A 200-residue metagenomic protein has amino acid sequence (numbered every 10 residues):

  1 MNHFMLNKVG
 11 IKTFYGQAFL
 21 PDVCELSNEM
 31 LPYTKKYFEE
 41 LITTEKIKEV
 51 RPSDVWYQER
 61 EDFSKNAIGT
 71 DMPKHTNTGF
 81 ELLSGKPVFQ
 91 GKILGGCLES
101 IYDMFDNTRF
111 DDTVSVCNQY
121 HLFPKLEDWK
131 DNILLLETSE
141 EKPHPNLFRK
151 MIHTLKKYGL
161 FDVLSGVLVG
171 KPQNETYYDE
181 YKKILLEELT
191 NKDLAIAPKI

Functional and structural regions predicted by a protein language model:
N2-I11, Y178: Glycine-rich, charge-decorated loop segments at or immediately adjacent to ligand/cofactor-binding or catalytic sites
I11-F14, G91-K92, N132-L134, S165-G166 (+1 more regions): Structural motif
K12-E99: Conserved anion/nucleotide-ligand pocket segment
E39, L98-D106, R149-I152, L186: Predominant activation on well-ordered alpha-helical scaffold segments within soluble catalytic domains
A67-V116, Y120-K125, W129-T138: Conserved catalytic alpha/beta core of Sir2/sirtuin-type deacylases, generalized to analogous enzyme cores that bind
R109-Y181: Internal helical hairpin/lid segments
E180-I200: A conserved acidic, glycine/proline-rich C-terminal tail/linker
